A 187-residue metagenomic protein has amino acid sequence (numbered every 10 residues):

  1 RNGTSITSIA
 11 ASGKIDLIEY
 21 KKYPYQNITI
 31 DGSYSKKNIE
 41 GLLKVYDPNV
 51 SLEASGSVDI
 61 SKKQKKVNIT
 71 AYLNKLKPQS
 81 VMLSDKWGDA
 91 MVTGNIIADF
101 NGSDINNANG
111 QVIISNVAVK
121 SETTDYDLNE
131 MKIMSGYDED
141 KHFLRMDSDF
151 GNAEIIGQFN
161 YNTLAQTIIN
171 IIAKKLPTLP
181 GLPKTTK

Functional and structural regions predicted by a protein language model:
R1-K187: Extended amphipathic, helix-rich lipid-handling scaffolds
